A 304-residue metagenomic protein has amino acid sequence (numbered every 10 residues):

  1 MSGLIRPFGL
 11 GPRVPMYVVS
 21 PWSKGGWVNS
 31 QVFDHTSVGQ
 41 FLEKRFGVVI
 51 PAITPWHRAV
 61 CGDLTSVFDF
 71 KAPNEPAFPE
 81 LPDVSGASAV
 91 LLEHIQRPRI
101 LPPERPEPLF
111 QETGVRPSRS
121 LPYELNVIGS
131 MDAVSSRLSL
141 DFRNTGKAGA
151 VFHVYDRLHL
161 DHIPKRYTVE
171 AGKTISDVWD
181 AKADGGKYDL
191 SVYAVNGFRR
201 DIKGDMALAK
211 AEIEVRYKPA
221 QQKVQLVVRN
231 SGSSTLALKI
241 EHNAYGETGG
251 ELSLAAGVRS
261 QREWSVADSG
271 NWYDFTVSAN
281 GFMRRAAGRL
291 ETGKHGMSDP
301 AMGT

Functional and structural regions predicted by a protein language model:
M1-T304: N-terminal pro-sequences and low-complexity stem/linker regions of secreted or lumenal proteins
